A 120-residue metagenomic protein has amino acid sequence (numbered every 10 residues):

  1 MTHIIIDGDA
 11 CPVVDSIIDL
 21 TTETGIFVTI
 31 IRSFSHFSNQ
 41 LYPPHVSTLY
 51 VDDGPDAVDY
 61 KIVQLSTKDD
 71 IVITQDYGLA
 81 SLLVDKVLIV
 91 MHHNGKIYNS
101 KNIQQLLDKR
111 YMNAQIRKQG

Functional and structural regions predicted by a protein language model:
T2-G120: Nuclease catalytic cores that cleave nucleic-acid phosphodiester bonds, predominantly acidic two-metal-ion
